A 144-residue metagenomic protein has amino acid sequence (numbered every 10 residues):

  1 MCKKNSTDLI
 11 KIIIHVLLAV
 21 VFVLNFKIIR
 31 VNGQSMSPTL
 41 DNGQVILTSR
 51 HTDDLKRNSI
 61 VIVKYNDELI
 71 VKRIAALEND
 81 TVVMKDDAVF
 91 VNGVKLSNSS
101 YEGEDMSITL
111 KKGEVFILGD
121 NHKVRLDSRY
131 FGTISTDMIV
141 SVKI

Functional and structural regions predicted by a protein language model:
M1-I144: Extended hydrophobic leader/signal-anchor segments used for secretion and membrane insertion
